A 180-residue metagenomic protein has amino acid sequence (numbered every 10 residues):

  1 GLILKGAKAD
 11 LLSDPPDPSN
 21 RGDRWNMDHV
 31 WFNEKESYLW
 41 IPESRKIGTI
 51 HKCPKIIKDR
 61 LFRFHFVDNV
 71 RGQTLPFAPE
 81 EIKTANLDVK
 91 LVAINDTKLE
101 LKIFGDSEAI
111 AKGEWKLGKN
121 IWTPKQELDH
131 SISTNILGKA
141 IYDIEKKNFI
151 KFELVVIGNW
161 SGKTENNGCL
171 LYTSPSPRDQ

Functional and structural regions predicted by a protein language model:
G1-I82, V89: PEST-like low-complexity, intrinsically disordered acidic/proline/serine-rich tracts that flank trafficking/processing
K5, P42, V92-I94, K102-D106 (+2 more regions): A structural detector for beta-sheet-dominated domains
C53, C169-Y172: Generic recognition of cysteine residues
N69-L137: Short helix-loop boundary/capping segments
S107-A109, K146, D179: Residues that cap or initiate secondary-structure elements
A111, L117-G168: C-terminal soluble interaction/assembly domains
Y172-D179: Conserved small/polar residues in nucleotide/adenosyl-binding loops
